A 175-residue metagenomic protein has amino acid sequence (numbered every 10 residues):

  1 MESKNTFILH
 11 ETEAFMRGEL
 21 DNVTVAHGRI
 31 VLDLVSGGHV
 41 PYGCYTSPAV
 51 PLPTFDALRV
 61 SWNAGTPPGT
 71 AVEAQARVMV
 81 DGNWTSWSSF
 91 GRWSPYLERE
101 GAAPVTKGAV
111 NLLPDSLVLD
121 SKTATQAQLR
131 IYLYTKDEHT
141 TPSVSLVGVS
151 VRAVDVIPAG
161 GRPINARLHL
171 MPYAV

Functional and structural regions predicted by a protein language model:
M1-A174: Beta-strand-rich ligand- or partner-binding modules with a strong bias toward extracellular/periplasmic carbohydrate
